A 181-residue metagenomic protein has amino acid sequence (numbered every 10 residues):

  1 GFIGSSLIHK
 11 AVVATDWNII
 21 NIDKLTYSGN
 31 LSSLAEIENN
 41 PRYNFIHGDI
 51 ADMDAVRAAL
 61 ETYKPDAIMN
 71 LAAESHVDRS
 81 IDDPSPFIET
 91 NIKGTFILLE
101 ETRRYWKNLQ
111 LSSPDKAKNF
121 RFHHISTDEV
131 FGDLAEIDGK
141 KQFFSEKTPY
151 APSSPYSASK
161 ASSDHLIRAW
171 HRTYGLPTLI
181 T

Functional and structural regions predicted by a protein language model:
G1-T181: N-terminal Rossmann-like NAD(P)+-binding domain of SDR-like oxidoreductases, especially those catalyzing
